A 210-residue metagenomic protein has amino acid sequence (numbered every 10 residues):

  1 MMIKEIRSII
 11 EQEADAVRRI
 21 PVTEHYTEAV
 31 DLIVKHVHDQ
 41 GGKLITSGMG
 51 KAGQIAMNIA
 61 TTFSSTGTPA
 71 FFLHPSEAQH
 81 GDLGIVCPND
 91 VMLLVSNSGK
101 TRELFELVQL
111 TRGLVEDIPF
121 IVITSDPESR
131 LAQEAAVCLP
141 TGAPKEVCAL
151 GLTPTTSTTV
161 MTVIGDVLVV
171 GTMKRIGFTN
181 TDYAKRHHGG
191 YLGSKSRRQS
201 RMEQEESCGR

Functional and structural regions predicted by a protein language model:
M1-G42: An N-terminal, well-structured beta->alpha segment
M2-E5, I9, P21, K51 (+3 more regions): Catalytic cores of large soluble enzymes that bind and process phosphate-bearing ligands
V34, H38, K43-I176: Glycine-rich phosphate-binding loops that contact phosphosugars or nucleotide phosphates
Q133, V147, K174-G209: Internal, active-site/partner-interface "lid" segment
